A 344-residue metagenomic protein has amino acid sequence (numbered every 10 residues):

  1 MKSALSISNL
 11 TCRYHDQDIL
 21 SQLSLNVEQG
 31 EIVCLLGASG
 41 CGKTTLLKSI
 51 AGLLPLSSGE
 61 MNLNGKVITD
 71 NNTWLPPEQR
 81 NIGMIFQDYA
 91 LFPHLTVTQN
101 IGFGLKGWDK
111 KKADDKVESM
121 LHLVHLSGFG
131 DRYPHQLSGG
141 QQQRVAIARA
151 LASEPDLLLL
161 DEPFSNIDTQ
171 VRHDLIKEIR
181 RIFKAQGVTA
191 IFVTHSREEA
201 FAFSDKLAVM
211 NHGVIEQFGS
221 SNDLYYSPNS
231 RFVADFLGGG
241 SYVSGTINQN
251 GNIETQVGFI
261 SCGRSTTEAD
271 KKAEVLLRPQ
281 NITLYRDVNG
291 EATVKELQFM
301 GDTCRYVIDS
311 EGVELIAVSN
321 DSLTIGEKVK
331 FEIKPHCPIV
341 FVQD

Functional and structural regions predicted by a protein language model:
V33-C34, M84: Short beta-strand immediately N-terminal to the Walker A/P-loop
L36-A38: The feature captures the beta-strand-to-loop junction immediately N-terminal to the Walker
A51: Helix-to-loop junction immediately C-terminal to a conserved catalytic motif
G59-D70: Conserved ABC transporter NBD signature motif
N81-G83, Q87, L91-F232: ABC ATPase nucleotide-binding domains
G240, N250-D344: Non-catalytic connector elements of ABC transporters
